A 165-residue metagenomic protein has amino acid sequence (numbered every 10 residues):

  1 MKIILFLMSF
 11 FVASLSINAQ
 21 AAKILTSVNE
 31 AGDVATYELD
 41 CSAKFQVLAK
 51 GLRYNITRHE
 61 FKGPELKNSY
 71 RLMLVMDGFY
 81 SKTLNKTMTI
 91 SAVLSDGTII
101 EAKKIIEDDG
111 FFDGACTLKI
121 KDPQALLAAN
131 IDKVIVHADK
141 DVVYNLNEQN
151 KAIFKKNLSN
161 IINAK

Functional and structural regions predicted by a protein language model:
M1-I24: Bacterial Sec-dependent N-terminal signal peptides
L15, H59-P64, D77-F79, S95-G97 (+2 more regions): Generic structural motif
A21-S81: An ectodomain-focused feature that recognizes extracytoplasmic/extracellular
K50, L66-Y70, K86, F112 (+1 more regions): Residues at beta-strand starts and edge strands
K82-M88: Short coil-to-beta strand junction motifs in C2/discoidin
I90-V93: Short, surface-exposed beta-strand/strand-loop-strand elements in extracellular ectodomains
D96-K165: Internal interaction segment
